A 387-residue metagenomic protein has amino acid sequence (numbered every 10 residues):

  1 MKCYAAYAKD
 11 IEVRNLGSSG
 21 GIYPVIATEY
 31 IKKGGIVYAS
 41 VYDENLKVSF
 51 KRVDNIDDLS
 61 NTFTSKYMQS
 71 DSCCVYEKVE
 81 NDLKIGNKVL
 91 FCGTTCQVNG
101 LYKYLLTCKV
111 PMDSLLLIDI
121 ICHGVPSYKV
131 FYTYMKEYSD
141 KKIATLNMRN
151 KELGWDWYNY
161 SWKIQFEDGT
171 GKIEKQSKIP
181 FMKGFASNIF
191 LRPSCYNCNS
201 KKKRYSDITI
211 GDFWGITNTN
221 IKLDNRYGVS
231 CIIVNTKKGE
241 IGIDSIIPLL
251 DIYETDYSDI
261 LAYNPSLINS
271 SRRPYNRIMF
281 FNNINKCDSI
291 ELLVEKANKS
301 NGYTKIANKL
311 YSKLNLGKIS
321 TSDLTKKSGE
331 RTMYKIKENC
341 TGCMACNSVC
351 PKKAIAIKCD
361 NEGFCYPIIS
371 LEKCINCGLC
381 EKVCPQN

Functional and structural regions predicted by a protein language model:
M1, I208, Y334-K335, A345-E362 (+1 more regions): Iron-sulfur cluster-binding cysteine motifs and their immediate structural context in ferredoxin-like electron-transfer
M1-I22, I306, L310, N387: Electropositive, gly/pro-rich neighborhoods at or near active sites that engage anionic ligands
S18, I22-N45: Low-complexity, highly charged intrinsically disordered N-terminal segments that act as targeting/localization
K33-I36, K141-K327: Long, compositionally biased charged/polar accessory segments in the mid-to-C-terminal portions of proteins
S49-C74: Glycine-rich phosphate-binding "P-loop"
C96, C195-C198, C340-C346, C350 (+2 more regions): Short cysteine clusters
D113-E137: Short, flexible loop segments at boundaries between secondary-structure elements
N147, K178-S187, D323-G342, I355-N376: Ferredoxin-like iron-sulfur electron-transfer modules
